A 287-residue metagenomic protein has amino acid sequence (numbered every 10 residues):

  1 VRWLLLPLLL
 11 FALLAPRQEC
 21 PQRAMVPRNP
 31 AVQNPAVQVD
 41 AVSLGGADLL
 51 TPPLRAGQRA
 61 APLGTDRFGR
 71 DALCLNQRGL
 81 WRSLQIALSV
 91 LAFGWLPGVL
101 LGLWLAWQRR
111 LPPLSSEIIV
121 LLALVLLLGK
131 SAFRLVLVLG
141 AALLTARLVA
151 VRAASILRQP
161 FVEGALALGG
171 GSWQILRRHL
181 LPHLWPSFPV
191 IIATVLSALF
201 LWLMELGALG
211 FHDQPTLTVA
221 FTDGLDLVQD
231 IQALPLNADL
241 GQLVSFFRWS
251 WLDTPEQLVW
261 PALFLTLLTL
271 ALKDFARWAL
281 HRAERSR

Functional and structural regions predicted by a protein language model:
V1-L122, G169, H212-T216, G224 (+2 more regions): Gly/Trp-centered helix-boundary motif
F11, A15, P186, V190 (+4 more regions): Alpha-helical transmembrane segments of multipass membrane proteins
L73-W81, Q85, L157-R158, L166-I191: Amphipathic cytosolic juxtamembrane alpha-helices at the membrane-cytosol interface of multi-pass membrane transporters
F93, P97-L100, A106-Q159: Generic hydrophobic transmembrane alpha-helix motif, especially the helices
L103, L122-V125, R147, E163 (+3 more regions): Transmembrane alpha-helix boundary and packing residues in multipass membrane permease domains and related
L135-T145, L196, E205, L265-T269: Hydrophobic transmembrane alpha-helices
L139, A150-A154, F161, L180-L181 (+1 more regions): ATP/nucleotide-binding catalytic cores
A141, I191-P235: Non-cytoplasmic
